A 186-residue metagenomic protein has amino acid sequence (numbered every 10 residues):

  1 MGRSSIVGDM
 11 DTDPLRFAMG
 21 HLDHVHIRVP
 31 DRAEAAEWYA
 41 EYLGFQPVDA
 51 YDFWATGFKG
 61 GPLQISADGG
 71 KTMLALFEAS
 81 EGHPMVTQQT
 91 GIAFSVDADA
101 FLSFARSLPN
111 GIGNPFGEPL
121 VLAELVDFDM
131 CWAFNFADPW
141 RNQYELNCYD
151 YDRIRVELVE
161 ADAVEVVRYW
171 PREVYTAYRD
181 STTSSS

Functional and structural regions predicted by a protein language model:
M1-M19, S184-S186: Short acidic N-proximal helix/loop "leader" segments that mark the beginning of a domain or an inter-domain linker
F17, R28-M73: Core segments of cupin and vicinal oxygen chelate
G20, P30-A33, I92-Q143, D150-I154 (+1 more regions): Vicinal oxygen chelate
L22-H24, T87-I92: Eukaryotic phosphotyrosine signaling hubs
F53, A79, N147-Y149: Residue-level structural signal for beta-strand termini and adjacent loop
W54-G57, G82-H83, L125-D129: A short beta-turn/loop motif at secondary-structure boundaries
D68-M73, H83, A98-L102: Short, charged/polar surface micro-motifs in flexible loops or helix N-caps
L74-F77, E145: Conserved beta-strand in the GNAT
